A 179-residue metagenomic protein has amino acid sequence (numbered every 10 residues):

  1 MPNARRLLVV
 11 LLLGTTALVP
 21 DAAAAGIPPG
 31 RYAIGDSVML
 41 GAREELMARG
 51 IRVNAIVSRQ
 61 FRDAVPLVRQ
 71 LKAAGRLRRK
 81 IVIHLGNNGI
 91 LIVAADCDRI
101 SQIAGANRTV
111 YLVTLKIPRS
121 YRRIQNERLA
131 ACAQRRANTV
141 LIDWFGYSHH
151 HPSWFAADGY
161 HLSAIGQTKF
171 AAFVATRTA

Functional and structural regions predicted by a protein language model:
M1-L8: Bacterial N-terminal signal peptides that target proteins for export
V9-A17: Bacterial N-terminal signal peptides
P20-A25: Sec/Tat signal peptide C-region and signal peptidase I cleavage site
G26-R99, I117-E127: Conserved SGNH/GDSL esterase-like catalytic core that processes O-acyl groups on lipids and polysaccharides
Y32-I34, Y111, V140-I142: Hydrophobic/aromatic beta-strand patches that form the interior of the parallel beta-sheet core in alpha/beta enzyme
N54-I56, V113, I142-Y147: Conserved beta-strand termini and adjacent loop/short-helix elements that scaffold enzyme active sites in alpha/beta
A106-T109: A short helix->loop->beta-strand "cap" motif at the edges of active sites that frequently abuts
R122-A179: Catalytic His-Asp segment of secreted/periplasmic serine-dependent ester chemistry enzymes
